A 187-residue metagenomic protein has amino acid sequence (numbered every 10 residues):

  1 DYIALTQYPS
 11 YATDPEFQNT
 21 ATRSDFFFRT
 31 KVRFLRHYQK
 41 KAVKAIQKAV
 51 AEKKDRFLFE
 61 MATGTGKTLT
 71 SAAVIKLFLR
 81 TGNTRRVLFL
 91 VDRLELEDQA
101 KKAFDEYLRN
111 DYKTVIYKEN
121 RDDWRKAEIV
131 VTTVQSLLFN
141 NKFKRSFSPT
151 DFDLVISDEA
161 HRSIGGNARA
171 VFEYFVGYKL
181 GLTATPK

Functional and structural regions predicted by a protein language model:
D1-R86, E95-N110, R125-I129, Q135 (+1 more regions): ATP-dependent helicase/translocase motor core
V74, A103, V115-E119, K142-F143 (+1 more regions): Short beta-alpha junctions and helix-cap segments that line functional grooves
F89, V130-T132, V155: Hydrophobic positions in the central parallel beta-sheet of the AAA+
F89-L90, G181: Structural beta-sheet core signal
D92-R93, A184: Cofactor-binding loop segments of dinucleotide-utilizing enzymes, especially the Rossmann-like FAD- and NAD(P)+-binding
L94, V115-D123, V134-F139: Conserved helicase motor
D111-Y117, L180: Acidic/polar loop patches that form or flank catalytic/metal-binding clefts of enzymes that bind anionic ligands
L138, K142-K144, S148-K187: Signature of the SF2 helicase/ATPase Hel1-core->accessory helical subdomain module
